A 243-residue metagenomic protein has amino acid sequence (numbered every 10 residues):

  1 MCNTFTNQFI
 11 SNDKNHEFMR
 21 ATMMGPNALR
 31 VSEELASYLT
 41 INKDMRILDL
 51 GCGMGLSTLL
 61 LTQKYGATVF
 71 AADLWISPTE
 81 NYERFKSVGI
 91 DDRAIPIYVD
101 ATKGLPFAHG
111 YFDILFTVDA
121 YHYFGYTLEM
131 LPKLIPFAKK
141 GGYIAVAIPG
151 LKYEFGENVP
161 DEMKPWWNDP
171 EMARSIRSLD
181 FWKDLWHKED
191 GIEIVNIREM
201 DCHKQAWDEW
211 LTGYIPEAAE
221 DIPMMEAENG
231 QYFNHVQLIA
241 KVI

Functional and structural regions predicted by a protein language model:
G25-K43: Conserved alpha-helix/loop element of class I SAM-dependent methyltransferases that forms part of the SAM/SAH-binding
L48, M54-K103: Class I SAM-dependent methyltransferase SAM/SAH-binding core
L105-L115: A short acidic, Gly/Pro-enriched loop at the edge of an enzyme's catalytic core that lines a small-molecule cofactor
I114-Y126: A short SAM/SAH-binding and catalytic strip from SAM-dependent methyltransferases
L128-Y143: A short glycine-rich, Lys/Arg-flanked "PGG" loop and its adjoining helix->strand segment in the class I
A145-N168: Conserved class I S-adenosyl-L-methionine
R174-D190: Short alpha-helix
N196-I243: Conserved Class I S-adenosyl-L-methionine
